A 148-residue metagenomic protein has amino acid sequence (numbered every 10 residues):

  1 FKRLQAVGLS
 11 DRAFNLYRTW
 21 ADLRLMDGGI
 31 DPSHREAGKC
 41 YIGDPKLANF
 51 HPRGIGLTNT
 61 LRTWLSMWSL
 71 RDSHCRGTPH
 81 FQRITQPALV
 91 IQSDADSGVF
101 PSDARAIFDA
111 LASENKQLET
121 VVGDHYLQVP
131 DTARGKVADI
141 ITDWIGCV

Functional and structural regions predicted by a protein language model:
F1-P79: Alpha/beta-hydrolase
F81-T85, A110-S113: Short, conserved loop/helix-junction motifs that constitute active-site signature segments in enzyme catalytic cores
I84, V90-Q92, D96: Short beta-strand/loop motif that positions the catalytic acidic residue of the alpha/beta-hydrolase fold
S97-D103: Conserved alpha/beta-hydrolase "acid-adjacent" motif
A104-F108: Short, highly selective alpha-helical patches that border small-molecule cofactor pockets in redox/cofactor-processing
G123-K136: Catalytic histidine-centered segment of alpha/beta-hydrolase-like enzymes
I140-V148: C-terminal alpha-helix
